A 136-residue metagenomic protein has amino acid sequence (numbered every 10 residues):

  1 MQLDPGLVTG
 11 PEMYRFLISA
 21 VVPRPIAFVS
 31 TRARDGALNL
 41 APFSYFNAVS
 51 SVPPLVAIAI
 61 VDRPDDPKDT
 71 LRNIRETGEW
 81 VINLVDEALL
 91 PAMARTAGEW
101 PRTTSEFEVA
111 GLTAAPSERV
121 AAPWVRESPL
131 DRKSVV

Functional and structural regions predicted by a protein language model:
M1-N39, N47-V136: Active-site-proximal mixed secondary-structure blocks
